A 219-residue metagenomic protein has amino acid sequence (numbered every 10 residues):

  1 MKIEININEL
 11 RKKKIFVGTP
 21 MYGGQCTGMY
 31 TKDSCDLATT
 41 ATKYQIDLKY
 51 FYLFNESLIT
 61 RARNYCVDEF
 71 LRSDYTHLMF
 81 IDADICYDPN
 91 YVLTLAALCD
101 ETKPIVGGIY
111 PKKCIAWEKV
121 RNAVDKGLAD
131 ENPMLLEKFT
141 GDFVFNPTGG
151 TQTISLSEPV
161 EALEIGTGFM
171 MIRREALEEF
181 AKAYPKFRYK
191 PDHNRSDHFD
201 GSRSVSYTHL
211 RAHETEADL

Functional and structural regions predicted by a protein language model:
M1-L53: N-proximal low-complexity "stem/linker" segments adjacent to membrane-targeting elements
D33-D36, Y65, T94: Alpha-helical elements of Rossmann-like donor-binding domains used by nucleotide-donor carbohydrate transfer enzymes
S57-A62: A short, glycine-/small-residue-rich helix N-cap motif at loop->alpha-helix starts within glycosyltransferase
Y65-T76: Active-site nucleotide-sugar/metal-binding loop of Leloir-type enzymes
Y75-C86: Short beta-strand-to-loop acidic/aromatic patch adjacent to the donor-nucleotide binding site
D88, V92-H193: Conserved catalytic core of nucleotide-sugar-dependent glycosyltransferases
P191-S204: Surface-exposed intrinsically disordered loops and tails
T208-T215: Conserved small/polar residues in nucleotide/adenosyl-binding loops
